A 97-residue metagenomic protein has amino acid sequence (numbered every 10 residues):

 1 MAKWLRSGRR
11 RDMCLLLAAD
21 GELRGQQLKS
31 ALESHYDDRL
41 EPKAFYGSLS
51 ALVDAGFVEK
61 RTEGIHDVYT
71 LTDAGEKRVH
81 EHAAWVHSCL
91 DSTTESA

Functional and structural regions predicted by a protein language model:
M1-A18, E22: Short alpha-helical segments that sit at the start of domains
L23-E33: Short acidic, hydrophobic short linear motifs in intrinsically disordered regions
Y46-A51: Short, hydrophobic-biased segments on the C-terminal half of alpha helices that form "recognition helices"
G56: Glycine-centered, phosphate/nucleic-acid-interacting loop/turn motifs that mediate DNA/RNA or nucleotide
T62-V68: Short, Lys/Arg-rich nucleic-acid/phosphate-binding segment
H82-A97: Amphipathic alpha-helical dimerization/coiled-coil segments that flank or bridge DNA-binding/regulatory modules
